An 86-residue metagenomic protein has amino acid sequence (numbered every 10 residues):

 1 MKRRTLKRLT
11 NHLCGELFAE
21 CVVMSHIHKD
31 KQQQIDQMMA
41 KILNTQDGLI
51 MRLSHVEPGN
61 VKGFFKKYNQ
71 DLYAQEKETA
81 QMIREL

Functional and structural regions predicted by a protein language model:
M1-D30: N-terminal acidic leader/helix
Q33-A40, N44-L86: Low-complexity intrinsically disordered segments
